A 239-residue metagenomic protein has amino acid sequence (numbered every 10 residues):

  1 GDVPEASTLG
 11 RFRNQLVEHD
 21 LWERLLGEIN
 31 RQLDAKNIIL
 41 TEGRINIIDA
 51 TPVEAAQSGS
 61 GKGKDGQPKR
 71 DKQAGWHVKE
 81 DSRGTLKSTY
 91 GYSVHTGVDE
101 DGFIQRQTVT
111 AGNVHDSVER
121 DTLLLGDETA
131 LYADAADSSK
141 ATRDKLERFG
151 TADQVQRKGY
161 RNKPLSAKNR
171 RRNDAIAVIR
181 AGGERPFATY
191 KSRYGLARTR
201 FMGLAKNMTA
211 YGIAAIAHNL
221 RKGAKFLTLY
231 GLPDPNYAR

Functional and structural regions predicted by a protein language model:
D2-R148, A214-A217: Polybasic low-complexity intrinsically disordered regions
L21, T108, V114, Y132 (+4 more regions): Short linear functional motifs in flexible/disordered or boundary regions
D34, I38, S192-G195, K222-K225: Generic secondary-structure signature for well-ordered alpha-helical cores
E54, G59, G159-R161, K222: Short loop/turn segments at secondary-structure transitions that flank enzyme active sites
K87, S93, K191, K206 (+1 more regions): A general lysine-centric signal
L125, T129-A130, A135-G212: Helix-centered, glycine/charged polyanion-binding patches within enzymatic domains that contact phosphate-containing
R193, A224-R239: A short, flexible helix-boundary coil/loop motif
A214-R221, K225-T228: A short, amphipathic alpha-helical segment
